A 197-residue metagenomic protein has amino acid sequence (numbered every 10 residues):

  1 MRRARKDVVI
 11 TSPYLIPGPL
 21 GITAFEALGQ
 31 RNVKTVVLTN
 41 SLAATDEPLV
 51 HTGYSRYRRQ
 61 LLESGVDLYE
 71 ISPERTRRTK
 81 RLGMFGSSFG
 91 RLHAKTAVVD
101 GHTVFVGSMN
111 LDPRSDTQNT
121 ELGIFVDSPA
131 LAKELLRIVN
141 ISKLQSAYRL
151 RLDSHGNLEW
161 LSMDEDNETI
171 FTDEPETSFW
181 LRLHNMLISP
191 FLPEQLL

Functional and structural regions predicted by a protein language model:
M1-D7, P193: Secondary-structure "cap/kink" motif recognition
V9-S12: Short catalytic-loop micro-motif centered on adjacent basic/acidic residues
L15-L197: PLD/PLD-like phosphodiesterase catalytic module centered on the HKD motif
